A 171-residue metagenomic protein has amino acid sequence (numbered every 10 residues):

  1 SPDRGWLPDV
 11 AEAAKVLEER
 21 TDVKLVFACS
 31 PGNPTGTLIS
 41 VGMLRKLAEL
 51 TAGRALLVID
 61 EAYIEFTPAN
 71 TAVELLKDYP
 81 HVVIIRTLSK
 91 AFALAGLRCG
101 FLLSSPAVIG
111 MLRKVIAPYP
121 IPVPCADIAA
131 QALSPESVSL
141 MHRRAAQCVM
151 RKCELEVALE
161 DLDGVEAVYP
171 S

Functional and structural regions predicted by a protein language model:
S1: Conserved PLP-anchoring active-site segment centered on the Schiff-base-forming lysine
R4-T67: Active-site phosphate-binding strand-loop segment of PLP-dependent enzymes
A11-A13, S40-L44, T71-E74, L97-G100 (+1 more regions): Short, glycine/charged-enriched secondary-structure capping and boundary segments
V16-E19, L75, A93: Structural alpha-helical scaffold elements that stabilize or flank donor/cofactor-binding regions in carbohydrate
G42-E49, E74, M150, E154-V157: Alpha-helical scaffolding segments of alpha/beta enzyme cores, especially the outer helices of TIM-barrel or partial
E74-V82: Nucleotide-activated donor-binding/catalytic signature segment of Leloir-type glycosyltransferases, i.e., the conserved
H81-D161, A167: PLP-dependent aminotransferase class I/II
Y169-S171: Short Gly/Ser/Thr- and Asp/Glu-enriched loop/turn motifs at secondary-structure junctions
